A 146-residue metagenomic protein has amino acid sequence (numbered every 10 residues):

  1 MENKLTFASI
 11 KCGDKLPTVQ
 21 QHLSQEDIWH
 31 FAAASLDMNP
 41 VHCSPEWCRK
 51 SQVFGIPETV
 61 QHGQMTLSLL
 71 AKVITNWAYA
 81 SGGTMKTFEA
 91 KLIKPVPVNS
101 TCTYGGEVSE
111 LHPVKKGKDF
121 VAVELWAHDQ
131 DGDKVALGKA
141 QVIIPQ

Functional and structural regions predicted by a protein language model:
M1-P17, L92, V96-Q146: HotDog/MaoC-like acyl-thioester-processing domains
M1-T59: Catalytic strand-loop segment that frames the active site of acyl-thioester-processing enzymes
Q21-H22, A71, A140-Q141: Residue-level structural signal for beta-strand termini and adjacent loop
E26, Q61, M65, F120: Conserved active-site and cofactor/substrate-binding residues in soluble primary-metabolism enzymes
A33-D37, T75-Y79, Q130: Short, intrinsically disordered, mixed-charge
S51-Q61, M65-G105: Hydrophobic beta-strand-centered segment that forms part of the acyl-chain substrate-binding groove
